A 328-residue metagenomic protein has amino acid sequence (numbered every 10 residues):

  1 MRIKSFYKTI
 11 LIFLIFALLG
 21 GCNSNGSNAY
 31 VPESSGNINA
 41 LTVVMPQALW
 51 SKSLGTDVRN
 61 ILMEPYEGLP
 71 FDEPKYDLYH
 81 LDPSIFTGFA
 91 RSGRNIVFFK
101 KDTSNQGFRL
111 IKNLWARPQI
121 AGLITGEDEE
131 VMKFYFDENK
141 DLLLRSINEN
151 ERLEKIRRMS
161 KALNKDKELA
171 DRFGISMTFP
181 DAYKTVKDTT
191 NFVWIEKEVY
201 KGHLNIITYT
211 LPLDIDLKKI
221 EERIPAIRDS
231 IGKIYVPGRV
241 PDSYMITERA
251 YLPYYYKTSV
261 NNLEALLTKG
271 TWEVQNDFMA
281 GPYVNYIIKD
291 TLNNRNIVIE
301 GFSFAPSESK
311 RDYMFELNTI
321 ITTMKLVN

Functional and structural regions predicted by a protein language model:
R2-I10: Bacterial N-terminal signal peptides that target proteins for export
L18-G21: C-terminal motif of bacterial Sec signal peptides marking the signal peptidase cleavage site
S27-M45, L49, K100-L163: Solvent-exposed alpha-helical segments and adjacent loops that form catalytic or protein-interaction surfaces
S27-N28, A48, P180-D242, E273-Q275: Secretory pathway targeting signatures of secreted, lumenal, and periplasmic proteins
V31-G36, N60-E64, G68, M159-K187: N-terminal "mature-domain start" segment
I38-E73: Short Lys/Arg-enriched alpha/beta "domain-start" segment
P74-Y76, L81-V131, K233-N294, E308-S309 (+1 more regions): Signature of long, low-cysteine stretches enriched in small and polar/charged residues
F134-I156, Y183, N294-N328: Surface-exposed amphipathic alpha-helical segments
